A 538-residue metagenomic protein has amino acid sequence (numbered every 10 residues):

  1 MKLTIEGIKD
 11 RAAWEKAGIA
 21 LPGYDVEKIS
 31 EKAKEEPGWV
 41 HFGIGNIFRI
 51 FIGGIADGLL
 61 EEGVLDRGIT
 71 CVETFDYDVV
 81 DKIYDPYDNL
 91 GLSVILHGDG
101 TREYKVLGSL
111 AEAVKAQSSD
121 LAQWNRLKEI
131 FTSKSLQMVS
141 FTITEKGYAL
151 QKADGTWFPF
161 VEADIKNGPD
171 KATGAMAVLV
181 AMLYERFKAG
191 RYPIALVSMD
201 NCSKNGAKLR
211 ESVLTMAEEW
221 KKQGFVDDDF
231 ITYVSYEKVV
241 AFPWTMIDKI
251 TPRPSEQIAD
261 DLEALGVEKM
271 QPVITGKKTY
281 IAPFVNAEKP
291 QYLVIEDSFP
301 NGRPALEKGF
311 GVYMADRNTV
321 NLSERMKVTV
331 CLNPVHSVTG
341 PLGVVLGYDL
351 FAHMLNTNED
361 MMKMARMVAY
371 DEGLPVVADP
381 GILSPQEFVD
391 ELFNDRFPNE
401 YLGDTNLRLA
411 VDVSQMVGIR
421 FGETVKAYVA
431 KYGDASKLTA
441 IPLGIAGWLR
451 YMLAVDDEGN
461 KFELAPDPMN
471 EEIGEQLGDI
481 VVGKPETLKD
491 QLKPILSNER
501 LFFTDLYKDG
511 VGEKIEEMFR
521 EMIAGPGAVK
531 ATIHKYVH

Functional and structural regions predicted by a protein language model:
M1-H538: Substrate/ligand-engaging "lid" and interaction regions
